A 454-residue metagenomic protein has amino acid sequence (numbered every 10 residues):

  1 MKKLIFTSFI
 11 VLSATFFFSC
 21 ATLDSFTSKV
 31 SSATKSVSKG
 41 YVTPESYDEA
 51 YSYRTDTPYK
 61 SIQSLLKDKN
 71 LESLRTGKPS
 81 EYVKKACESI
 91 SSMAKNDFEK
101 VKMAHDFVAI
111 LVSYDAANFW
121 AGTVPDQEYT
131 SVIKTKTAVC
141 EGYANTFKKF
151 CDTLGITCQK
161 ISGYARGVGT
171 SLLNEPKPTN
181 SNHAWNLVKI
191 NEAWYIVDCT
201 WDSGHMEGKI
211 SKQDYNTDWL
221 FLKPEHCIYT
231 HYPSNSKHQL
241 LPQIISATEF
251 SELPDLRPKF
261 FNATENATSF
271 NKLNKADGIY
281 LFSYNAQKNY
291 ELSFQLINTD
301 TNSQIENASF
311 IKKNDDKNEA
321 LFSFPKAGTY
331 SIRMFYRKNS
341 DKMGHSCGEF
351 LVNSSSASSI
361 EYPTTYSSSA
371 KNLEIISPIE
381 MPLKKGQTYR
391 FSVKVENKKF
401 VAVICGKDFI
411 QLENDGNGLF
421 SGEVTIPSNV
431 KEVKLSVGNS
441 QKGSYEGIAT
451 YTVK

Functional and structural regions predicted by a protein language model:
M1-L4: Positively charged n-region of N-terminal signal peptides that target proteins for export
S8-F16: Bacterial N-terminal signal peptides
F9, M93, E175-P176, L273 (+1 more regions): Residues embedded in well-ordered secondary-structure elements
L23-F26, V30-V37: Composition-driven recognition of long, low-complexity, acid-poor segments enriched in small hydrophobic and small
V37-V139, N145-K148, L154: Secondary-structure boundary elements
D106, N145-L222: Hydrophobic/aromatic-rich core segments of domains that either
M206-K454: Alpha-helical and coiled-coil interaction segments, frequently adjacent to or embedded within charge-biased
